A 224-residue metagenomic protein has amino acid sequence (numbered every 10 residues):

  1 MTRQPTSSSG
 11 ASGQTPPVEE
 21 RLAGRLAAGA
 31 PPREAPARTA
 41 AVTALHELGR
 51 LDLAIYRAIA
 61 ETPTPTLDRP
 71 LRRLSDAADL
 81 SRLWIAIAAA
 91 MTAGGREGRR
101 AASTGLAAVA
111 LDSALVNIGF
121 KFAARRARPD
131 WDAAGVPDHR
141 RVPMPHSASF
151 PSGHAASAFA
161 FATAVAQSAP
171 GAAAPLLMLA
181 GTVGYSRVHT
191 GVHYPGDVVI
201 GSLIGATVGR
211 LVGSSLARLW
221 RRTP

Functional and structural regions predicted by a protein language model:
T2-I85, N117-S147: N-terminal transmembrane-helix/juxtamembrane module of multi-pass inner/ER membrane proteins
L26-G29, R33, T92-A101, G171: Helix-coil boundary and interhelical linker segments in multi-pass alpha-helical membrane proteins
T66-L67, E97-A101, D130, A169-A174: Membrane-helix interface segments
D79, G94-R96, A124-R125, P170 (+1 more regions): Short helix-capping/hinge motifs at transmembrane helix termini and TM-loop junctions
S81, I85, G105-A110, A114 (+2 more regions): Alpha-helical transmembrane spans of integral membrane proteins, capturing the lipid-embedded, hydrophobic core of TM
M91-L115: Interfacial segments of alpha-helical transmembrane regions
A107-K121, A174-S186: Small-polar-interrupted transmembrane alpha-helices in polytopic inner-membrane proteins
A134-P224: Membrane-embedded catalytic cores of phosphoryl/pyrophosphoryl-handling enzymes
